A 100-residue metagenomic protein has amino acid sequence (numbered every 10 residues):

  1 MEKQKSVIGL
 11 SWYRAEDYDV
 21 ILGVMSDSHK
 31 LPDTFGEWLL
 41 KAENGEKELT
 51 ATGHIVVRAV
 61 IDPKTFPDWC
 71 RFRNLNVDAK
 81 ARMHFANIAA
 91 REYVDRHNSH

Functional and structural regions predicted by a protein language model:
K3-D19: Polar/charged low-complexity regulatory segments
K5, L31, V60-D62: Intrinsically disordered, low-complexity regions enriched in Ser/Pro/Gly/Gln/His and often acidic
V7, S28-L31, T52: Residues at structural and domain junctions
R14-L31, F35: Short helix/strand-capping turn motifs
G36-V94: Amphipathic protein-protein interaction modules
D95-H100: Short acidic DE-rich linear segments
